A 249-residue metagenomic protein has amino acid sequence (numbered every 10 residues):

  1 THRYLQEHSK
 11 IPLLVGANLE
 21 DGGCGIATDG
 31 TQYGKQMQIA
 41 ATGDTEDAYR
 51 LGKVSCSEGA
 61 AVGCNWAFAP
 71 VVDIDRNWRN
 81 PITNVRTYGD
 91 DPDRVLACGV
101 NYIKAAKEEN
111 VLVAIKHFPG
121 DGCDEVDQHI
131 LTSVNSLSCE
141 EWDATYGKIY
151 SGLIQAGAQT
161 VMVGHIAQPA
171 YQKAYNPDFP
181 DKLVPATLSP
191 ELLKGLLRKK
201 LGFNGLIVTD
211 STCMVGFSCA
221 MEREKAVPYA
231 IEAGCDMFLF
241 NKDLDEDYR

Functional and structural regions predicted by a protein language model:
T1-E7, G23-G25, D90-R249: Second-shell residues forming the walls of enzyme active-site clefts
T1-Q36: N-terminal hydrophobic targeting/anchoring segments and the immediately downstream early-domain regions of hydrolases
L13-V15, W66, V113, I207: Hydrophobic beta-strand scaffold residues
G16, A69-P70, K116-H117: Structural motif
Q32-G43, T87-G89: A charged helix-plus-loop insertion that forms the helical arch/lid used to bind and gate nucleic-acid substrates
G43-C64, Y146, A226, A230: Alpha-helical scaffold segments that flank or form the walls of functional sites
N65-D73, G234-F238: Divalent metal-dependent hydrolysis catalytic cores, especially in the metallo-beta-lactamase
V72-I82: Short, conserved phosphate-binding/catalytic loop or strand-edge motifs used in phosphoryl-/nucleotidyl-transfer
